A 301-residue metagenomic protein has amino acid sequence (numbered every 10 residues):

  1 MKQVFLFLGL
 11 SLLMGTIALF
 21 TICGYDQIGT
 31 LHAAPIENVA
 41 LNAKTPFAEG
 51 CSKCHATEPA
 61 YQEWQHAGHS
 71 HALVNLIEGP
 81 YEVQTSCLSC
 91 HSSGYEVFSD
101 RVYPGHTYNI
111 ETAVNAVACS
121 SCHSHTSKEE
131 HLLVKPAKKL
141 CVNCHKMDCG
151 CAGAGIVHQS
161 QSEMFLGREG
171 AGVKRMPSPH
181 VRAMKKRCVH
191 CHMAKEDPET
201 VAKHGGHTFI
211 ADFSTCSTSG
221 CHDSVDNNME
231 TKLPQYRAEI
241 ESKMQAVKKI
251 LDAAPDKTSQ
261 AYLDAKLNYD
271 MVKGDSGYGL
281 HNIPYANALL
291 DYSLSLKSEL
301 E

Functional and structural regions predicted by a protein language model:
M1-G9: N-terminal Sec-pathway targeting helices
F5, F20-E301: Short sequence/structural segments immediately N-terminal
L8-L19: Bacterial N-terminal signal peptides
